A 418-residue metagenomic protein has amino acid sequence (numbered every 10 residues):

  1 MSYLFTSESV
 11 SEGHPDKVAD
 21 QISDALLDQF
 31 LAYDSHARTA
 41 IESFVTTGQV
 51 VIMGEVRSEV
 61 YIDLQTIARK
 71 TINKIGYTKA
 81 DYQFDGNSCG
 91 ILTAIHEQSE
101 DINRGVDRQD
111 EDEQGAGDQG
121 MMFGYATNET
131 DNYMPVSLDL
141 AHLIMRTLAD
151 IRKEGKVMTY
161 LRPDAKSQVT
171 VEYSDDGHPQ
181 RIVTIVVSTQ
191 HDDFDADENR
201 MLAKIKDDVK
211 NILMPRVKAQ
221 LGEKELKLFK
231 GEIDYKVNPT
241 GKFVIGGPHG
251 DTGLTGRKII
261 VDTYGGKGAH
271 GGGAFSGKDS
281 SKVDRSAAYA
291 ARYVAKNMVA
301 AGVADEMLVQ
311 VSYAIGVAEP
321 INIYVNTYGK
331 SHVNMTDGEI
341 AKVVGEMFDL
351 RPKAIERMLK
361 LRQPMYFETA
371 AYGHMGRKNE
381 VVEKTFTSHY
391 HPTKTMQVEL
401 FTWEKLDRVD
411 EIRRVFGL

Functional and structural regions predicted by a protein language model:
M1-A40, G155, V409, V415: N-terminal, positively charged regions that mediate nucleic acid binding
T6, T66, N73-I245, A371 (+2 more regions): Glycine-rich, mobile lid/loop segments that gate access to catalytic sites or pores
E8-V10, H14-A19, G115-T130, V244-A269 (+2 more regions): Conserved phosphate/anionic-ligand binding catalytic regions in large, soluble enzymes, centered on
E12-L31, E129-L148, K278-G302: Alpha-helical support elements that line or immediately flank enzyme active sites and cofactor-binding pockets
A37-I41, A165-V171, I233-V237, V303-A314: A short glycine-rich, hydrophobically flanked beta-strand micro-motif that places a catalytic Asp/Glu for divalent metal
A40-S58, I315-E319: Short, charge-patterned binding micro-sites
T46, E306, Y313-L418: Internal helix-turn-beta structural module
A196-A300: Glycine-rich anion/phosphate-binding loop at the beta-strand->alpha-helix junction
